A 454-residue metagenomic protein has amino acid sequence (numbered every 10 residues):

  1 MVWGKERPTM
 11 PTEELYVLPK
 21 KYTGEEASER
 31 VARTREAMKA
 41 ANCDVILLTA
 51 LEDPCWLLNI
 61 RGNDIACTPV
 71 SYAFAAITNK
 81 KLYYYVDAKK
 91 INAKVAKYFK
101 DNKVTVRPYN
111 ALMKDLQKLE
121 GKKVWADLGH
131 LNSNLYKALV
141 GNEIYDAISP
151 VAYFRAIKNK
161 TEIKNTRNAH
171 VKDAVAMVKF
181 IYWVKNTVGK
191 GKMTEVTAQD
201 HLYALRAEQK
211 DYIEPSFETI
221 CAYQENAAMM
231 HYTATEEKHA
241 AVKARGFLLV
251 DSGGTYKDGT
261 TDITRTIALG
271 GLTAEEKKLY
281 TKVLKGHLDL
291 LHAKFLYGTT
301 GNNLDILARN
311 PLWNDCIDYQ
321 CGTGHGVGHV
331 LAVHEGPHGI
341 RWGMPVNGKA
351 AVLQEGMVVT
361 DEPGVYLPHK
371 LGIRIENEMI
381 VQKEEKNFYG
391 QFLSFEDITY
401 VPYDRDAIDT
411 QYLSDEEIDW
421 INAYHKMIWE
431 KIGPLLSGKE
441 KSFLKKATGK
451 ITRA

Functional and structural regions predicted by a protein language model:
M1-A454: Active-site neighborhoods and metal-handling regions in enzymes and metal-associated proteins
